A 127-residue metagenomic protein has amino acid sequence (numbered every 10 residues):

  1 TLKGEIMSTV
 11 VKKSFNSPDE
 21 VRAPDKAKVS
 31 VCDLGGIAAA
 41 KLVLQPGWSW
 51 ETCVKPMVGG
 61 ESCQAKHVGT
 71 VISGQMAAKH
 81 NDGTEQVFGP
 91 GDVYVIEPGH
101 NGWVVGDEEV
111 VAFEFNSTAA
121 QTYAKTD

Functional and structural regions predicted by a protein language model:
T1-V43, E51-T52, D127: A short, N-terminal "cap"/entry segment at the start of jelly-roll beta-barrel domains of the cupin/DSBH fold
S8-D19, W103-D127: Double-stranded beta-helix
G35, W48, D92, P98-H100 (+1 more regions): Surface-exposed loop/turn positions
I37, P56-D82: Glycine- and acidic-residue-biased ligand/ion/polar-headgroup-sensing regions
A40, T84-Q86, V111: Short beta-strand segments
L42-L44, G69, Y94: Conserved GNAT-family N-acetyltransferase fold
S49-W50, G74-K79, G102: Short beta-strand segments in beta-sandwich/barrel cores
H80-G99: Short acidic-glycine-tyrosine-enriched beta hairpin
